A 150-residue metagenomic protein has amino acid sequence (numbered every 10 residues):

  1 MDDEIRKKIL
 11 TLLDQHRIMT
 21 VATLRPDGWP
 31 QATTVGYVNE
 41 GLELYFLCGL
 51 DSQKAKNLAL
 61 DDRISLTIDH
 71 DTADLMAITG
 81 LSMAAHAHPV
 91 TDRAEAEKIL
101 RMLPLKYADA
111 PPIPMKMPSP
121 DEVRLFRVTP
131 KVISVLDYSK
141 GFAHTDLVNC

Functional and structural regions predicted by a protein language model:
M1-M19, D146-L147: Extreme N-terminal tail/first-helix region
D3, L47-G49, A110: Short gly/ser/thr-rich secondary-structure transition/capping motifs
K8, R25-V35, S65-M76, A108-M115 (+1 more regions): Short N-terminal helix-initiation segments at or just after the protein's N-terminus
L13-D14, A59-L60, P104: Alpha-helix boundary recognition
R17-I18, R63, A108, I133: Generic structural signal for secondary-structure transition and capping sites
R17-L50, L58, S65-H70, I78-G80: Short beta-strand segments
L75, T79-C150: Charged, gly/pro-rich active-site loop segments
